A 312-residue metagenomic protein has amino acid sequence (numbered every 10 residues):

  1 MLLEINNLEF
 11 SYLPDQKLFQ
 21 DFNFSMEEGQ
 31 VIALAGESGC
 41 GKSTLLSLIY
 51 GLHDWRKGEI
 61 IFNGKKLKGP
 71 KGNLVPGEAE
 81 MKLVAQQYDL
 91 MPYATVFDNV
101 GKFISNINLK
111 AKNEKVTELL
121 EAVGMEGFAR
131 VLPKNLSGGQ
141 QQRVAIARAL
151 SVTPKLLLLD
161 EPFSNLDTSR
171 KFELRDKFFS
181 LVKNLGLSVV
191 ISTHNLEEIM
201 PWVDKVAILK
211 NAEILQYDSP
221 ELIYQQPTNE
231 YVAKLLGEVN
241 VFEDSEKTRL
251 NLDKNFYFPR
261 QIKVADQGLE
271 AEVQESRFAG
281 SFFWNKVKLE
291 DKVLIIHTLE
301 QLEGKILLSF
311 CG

Functional and structural regions predicted by a protein language model:
L13, L67-K82, Q86, N106: ABC ATPase NBD coupling module
Y50: Helix-to-loop junction immediately C-terminal to a conserved catalytic motif
A111-F128, S180: Conserved ABC ATPase "signature" region
L132-L136, Q140-Q142: Conserved ABC ATPase signature
S151-K155: A short, proline-enriched helix->beta-strand linker immediately N-terminal to the Walker B motif in ABC-type P-loop
N211-A212: Conserved ABC ATPase "signature" C-loop
R249-G312: Non-catalytic connector elements of ABC transporters
